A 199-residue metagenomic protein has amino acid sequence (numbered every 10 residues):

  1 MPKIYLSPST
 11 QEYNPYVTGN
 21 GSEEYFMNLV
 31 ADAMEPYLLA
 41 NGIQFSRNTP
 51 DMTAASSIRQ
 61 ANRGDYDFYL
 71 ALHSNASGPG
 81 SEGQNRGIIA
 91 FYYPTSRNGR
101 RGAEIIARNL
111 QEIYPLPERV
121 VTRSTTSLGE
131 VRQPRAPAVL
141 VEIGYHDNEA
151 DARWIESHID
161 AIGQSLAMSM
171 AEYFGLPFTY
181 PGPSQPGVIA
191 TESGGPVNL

Functional and structural regions predicted by a protein language model:
P2-I88, Y93-R97, P186-G187: Catalytic-core regions of hydrolytic enzymes
I4-Y16, G64, Y69-S74, G78 (+2 more regions): Active-site-adjacent mobile loop/cap segments within catalytic or ligand-binding domains
L29-L39, N98-P115, A152-G182: Long, well-ordered alpha-helical scaffolding segments within enzyme catalytic domains, especially pronounced
G42, G87, E118, R135-P137: A generic structural signal for alpha->beta connector loops
R47-T49, V120-R123: A structural preference for short, hydrophobic beta-strand core positions in alpha/beta folds
I113-E118, D147: Substrate-binding/catalytic groove segments of enzymes that remodel or degrade extracellular structural polymers
